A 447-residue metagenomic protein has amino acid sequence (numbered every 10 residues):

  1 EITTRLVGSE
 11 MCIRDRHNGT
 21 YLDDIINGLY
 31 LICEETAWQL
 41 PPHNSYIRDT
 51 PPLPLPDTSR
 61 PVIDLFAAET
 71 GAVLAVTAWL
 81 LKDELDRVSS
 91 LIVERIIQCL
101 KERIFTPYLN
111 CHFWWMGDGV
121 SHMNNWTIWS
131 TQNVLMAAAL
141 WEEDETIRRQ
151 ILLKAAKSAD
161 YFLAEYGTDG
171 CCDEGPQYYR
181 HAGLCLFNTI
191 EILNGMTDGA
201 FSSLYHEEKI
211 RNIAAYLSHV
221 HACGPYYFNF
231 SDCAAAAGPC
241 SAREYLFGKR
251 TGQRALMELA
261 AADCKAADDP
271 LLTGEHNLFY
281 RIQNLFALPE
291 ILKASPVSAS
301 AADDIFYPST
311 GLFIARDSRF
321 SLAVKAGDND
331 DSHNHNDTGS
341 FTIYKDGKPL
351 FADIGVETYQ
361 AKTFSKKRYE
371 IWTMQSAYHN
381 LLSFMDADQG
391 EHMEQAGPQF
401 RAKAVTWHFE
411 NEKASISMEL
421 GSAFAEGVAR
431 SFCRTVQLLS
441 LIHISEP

Functional and structural regions predicted by a protein language model:
I2-G8, I442-P447: Single conserved hydrophobic/aromatic residue that forms the stacking wall/gate of nucleotide- or nucleobase-binding
M11-C12: Active-site loops and adjacent core secondary-structure elements that bind or stabilize anionic groups
T20-E34, T77, L81-H112, D144-F162 (+4 more regions): Extended, well-ordered alpha-helical scaffold segments
E35-I47: Short, flexible active-site-proximal loops enriched in glycine and acidic residues
P51-G175, N188, K293: Active-site lining segments of carbohydrate-active enzymes
G183-L350, H408-F409: Carbohydrate-active enzyme catalytic cores, enriched for enzymes that act on polyanionic acidic polysaccharides
D198, P289-L441, S445: Non-catalytic C-terminal accessory modules of carbohydrate-active enzymes
